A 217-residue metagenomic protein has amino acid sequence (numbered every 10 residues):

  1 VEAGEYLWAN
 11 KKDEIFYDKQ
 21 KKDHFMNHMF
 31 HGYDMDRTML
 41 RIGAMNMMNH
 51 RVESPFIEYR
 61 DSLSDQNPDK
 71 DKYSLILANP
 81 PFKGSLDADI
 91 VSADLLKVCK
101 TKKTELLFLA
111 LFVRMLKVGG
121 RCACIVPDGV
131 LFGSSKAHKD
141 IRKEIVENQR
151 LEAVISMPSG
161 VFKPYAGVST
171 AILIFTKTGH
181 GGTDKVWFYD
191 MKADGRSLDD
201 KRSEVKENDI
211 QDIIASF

Functional and structural regions predicted by a protein language model:
V1-A78, K83-S85, D94, K102 (+4 more regions): Conserved S-adenosyl-L-methionine
S64-F217: A conserved structural/catalytic subdomain of Rossmann-like adenosyl-cofactor enzymes
